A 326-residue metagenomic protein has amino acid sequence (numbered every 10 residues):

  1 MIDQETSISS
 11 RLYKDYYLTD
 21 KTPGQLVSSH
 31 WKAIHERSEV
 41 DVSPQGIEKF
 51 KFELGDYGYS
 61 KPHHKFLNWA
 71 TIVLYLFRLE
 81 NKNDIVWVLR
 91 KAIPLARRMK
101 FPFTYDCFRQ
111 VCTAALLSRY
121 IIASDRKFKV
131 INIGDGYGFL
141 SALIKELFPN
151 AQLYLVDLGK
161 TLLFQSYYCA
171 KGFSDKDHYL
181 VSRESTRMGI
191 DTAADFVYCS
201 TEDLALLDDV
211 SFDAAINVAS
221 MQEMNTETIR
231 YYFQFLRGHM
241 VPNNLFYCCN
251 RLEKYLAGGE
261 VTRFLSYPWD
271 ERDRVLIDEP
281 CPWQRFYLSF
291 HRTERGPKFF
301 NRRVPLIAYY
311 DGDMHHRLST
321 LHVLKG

Functional and structural regions predicted by a protein language model:
M1-F103, W283, R303-P305, D313-L318: N-terminal accessory regions of S-adenosyl-L-methionine
T19-S28, A92-Y105, A114, G159-A193 (+3 more regions): Class I (Rossmann-like) S-adenosyl-L-methionine-dependent methyltransferase catalytic domain, capturing the SAM-binding
C107-K127: Conserved alpha-helix/loop element of class I SAM-dependent methyltransferases that forms part of the SAM/SAH-binding
D125-G136: Conserved class I S-adenosyl-L-methionine
Y137-P149: Conserved SAM-binding loop of SAM-dependent methyltransferases across substrates and taxa, primarily the Class I
A205-A215: A short acidic, Gly/Pro-enriched loop at the edge of an enzyme's catalytic core that lines a small-molecule cofactor
D213-E227: A short SAM/SAH-binding and catalytic strip from SAM-dependent methyltransferases
R230-P242: A short glycine-rich, Lys/Arg-flanked "PGG" loop and its adjoining helix->strand segment in the class I
